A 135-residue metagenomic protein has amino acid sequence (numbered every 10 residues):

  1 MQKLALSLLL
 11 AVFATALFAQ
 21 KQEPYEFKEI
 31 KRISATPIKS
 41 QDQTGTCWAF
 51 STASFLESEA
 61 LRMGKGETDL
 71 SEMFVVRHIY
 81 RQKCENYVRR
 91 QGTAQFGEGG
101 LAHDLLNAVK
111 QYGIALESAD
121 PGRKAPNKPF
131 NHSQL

Functional and structural regions predicted by a protein language model:
M1-Q22: Bacterial Sec-dependent N-terminal signal peptides
K21-L135: Catalytic-core signature of thiol
